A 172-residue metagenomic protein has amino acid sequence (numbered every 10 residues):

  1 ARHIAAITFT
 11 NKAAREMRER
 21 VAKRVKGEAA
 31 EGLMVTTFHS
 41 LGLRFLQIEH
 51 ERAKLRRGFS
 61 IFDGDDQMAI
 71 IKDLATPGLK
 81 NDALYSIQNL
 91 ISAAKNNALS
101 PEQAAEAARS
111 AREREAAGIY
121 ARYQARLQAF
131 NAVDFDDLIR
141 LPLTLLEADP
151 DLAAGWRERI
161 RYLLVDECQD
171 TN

Functional and structural regions predicted by a protein language model:
A1-Y162: A basic/glycine-biased coupling hinge at the interface between accessory DNA-binding modules
L164-C168: Hydrophobic residues in beta-strands of the RecA-like P-loop NTPase core, especially within AAA+ ATPase
